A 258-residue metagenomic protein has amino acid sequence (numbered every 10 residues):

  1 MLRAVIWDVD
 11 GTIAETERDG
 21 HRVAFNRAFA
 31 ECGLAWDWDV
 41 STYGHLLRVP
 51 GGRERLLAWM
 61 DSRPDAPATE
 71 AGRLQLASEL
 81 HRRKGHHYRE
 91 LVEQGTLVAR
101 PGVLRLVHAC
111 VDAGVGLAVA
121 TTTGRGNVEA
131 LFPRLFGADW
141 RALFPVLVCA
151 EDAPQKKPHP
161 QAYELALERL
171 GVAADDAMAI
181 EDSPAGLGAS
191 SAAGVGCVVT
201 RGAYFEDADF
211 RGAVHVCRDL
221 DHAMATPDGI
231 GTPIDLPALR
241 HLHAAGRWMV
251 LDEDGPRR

Functional and structural regions predicted by a protein language model:
M1, H108, G124-R258: Asp-based, Mg2+/Mn2+-dependent phosphohydrolase catalytic module
L2-P101, H108-A113: N-terminal helical cap/lid subdomain that shapes the substrate entry/recognition surface in HAD-like hydrolases
T12, T16, T121, T200: Ser/Thr-centric signal marking residues that sit in or immediately flank functional binding/regulatory motifs
A14, L117-A120, A179-I180: Conserved SAM-binding loop
D19, D37, A71, L97 (+4 more regions): Non-catalytic, surface-exposed connector residues within folded enzymatic/regulatory domains
F25, V98, V103-P133, S190: Substrate-recognition element of Asp-dependent hydrolases with the DxDx(T/V) motif
A58-P64, L117-G124, L135, L147: N-terminal-biased segments
